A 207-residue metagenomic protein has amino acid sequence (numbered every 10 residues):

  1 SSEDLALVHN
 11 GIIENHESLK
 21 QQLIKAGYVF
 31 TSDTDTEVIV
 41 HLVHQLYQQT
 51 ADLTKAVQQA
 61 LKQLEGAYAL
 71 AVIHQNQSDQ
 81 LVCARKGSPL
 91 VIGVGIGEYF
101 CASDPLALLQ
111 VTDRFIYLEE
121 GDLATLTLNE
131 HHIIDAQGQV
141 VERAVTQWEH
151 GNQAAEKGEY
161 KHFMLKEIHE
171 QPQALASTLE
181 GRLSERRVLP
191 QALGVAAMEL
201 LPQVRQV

Functional and structural regions predicted by a protein language model:
S1-K166, E170-Q206: Conserved short alpha-helical segments that host acidic/polar catalytic motifs at enzyme active sites
